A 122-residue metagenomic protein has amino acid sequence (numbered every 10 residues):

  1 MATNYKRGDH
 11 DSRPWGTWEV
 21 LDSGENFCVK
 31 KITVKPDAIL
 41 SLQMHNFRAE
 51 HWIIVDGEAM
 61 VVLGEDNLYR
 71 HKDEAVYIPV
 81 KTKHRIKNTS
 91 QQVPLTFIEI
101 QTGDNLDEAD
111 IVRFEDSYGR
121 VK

Functional and structural regions predicted by a protein language model:
A2-R13, R85-K122: Double-stranded beta-helix
K6-M44, R48-A49: A short glycine-rich, His/Asp/Glu-containing loop-to-beta-strand
A38, F47-R48, D66, T82-K83 (+1 more regions): A generic "binding-loop/recognition-motif" signal
S41, V61-L63, I86, E99: Short hydrophobic/aromatic-rich beta-strand segments that constitute the beta-sheet cores of beta-sandwich/beta-barrel
F47-M60, G64-E65: Glycine- and acidic-residue-biased ligand/ion/polar-headgroup-sensing regions
G64-K83: Short acidic-glycine-tyrosine-enriched beta hairpin
